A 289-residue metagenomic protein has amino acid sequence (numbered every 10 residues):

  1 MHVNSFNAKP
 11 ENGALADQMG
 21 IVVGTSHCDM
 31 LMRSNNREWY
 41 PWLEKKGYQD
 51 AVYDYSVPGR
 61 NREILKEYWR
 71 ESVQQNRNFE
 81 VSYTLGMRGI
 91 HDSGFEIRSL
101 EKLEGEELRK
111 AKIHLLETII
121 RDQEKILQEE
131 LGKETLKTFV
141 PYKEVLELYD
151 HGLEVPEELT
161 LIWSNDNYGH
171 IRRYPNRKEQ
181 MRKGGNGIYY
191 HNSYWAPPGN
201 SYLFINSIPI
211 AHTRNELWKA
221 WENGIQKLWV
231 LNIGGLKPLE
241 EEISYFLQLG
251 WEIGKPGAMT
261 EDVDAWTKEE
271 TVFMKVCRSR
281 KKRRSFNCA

Functional and structural regions predicted by a protein language model:
M1-E63, V140, G152-N167, R177-P209 (+2 more regions): Feature activates predominantly on carbohydrate-active enzymes
P10-M19, Y55-K183, A289: Gly/Pro-rich turn-and-neighbor structural signature
E44-A51, F246-T260: Acidic, Ser/Thr-rich peripheral helices and adjacent loops at domain boundaries
L161, A220, N232, E269-E270: Conserved, mostly hydrophobic/aromatic
L203-L231, Y245-K255: Catalytic-core region of carbohydrate-active enzymes that cleave or remodel glycosidic bonds
L239-E242: Catalytic adenosine-cofactor/nucleotide-binding cores of aminoacyl-tRNA synthetases and other
D262-A289: Catalytic domains of carbohydrate-active enzymes that cleave complex glycans
